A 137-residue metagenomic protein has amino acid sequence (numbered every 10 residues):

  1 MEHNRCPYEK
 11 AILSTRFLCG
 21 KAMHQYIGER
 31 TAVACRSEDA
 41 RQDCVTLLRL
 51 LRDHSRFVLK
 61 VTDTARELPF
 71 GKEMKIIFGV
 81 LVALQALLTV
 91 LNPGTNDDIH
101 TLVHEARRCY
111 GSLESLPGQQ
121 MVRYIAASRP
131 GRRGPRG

Functional and structural regions predicted by a protein language model:
M1-G137: Cysteine-centered metal-binding/redox modules
